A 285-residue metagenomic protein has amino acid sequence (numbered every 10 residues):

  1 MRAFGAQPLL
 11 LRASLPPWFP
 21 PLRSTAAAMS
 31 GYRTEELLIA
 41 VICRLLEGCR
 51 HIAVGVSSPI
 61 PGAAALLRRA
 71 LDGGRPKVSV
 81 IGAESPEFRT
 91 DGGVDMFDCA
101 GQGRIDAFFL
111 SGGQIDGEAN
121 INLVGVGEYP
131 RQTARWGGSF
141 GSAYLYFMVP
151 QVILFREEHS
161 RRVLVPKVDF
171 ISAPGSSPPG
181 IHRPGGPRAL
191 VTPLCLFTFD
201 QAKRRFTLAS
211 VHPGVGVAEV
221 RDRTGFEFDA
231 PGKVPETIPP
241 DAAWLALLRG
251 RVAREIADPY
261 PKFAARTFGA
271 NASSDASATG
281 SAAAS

Functional and structural regions predicted by a protein language model:
L9-R12, P17: Intrinsically disordered, low-complexity proline-rich regions
A27-G93, R104: N-terminal active-site beta-alpha-beta segment that forms phosphate/nucleotide-binding and substrate-recognition loops
S30-A53, G186-T207, E227-D275, G280 (+1 more regions): Intrinsically disordered, low-complexity segments enriched in small residues
P86-K233, P239-P240: Conserved phosphate- and dinucleotide-binding cores of soluble alpha/beta proteins, encompassing both enzyme active
